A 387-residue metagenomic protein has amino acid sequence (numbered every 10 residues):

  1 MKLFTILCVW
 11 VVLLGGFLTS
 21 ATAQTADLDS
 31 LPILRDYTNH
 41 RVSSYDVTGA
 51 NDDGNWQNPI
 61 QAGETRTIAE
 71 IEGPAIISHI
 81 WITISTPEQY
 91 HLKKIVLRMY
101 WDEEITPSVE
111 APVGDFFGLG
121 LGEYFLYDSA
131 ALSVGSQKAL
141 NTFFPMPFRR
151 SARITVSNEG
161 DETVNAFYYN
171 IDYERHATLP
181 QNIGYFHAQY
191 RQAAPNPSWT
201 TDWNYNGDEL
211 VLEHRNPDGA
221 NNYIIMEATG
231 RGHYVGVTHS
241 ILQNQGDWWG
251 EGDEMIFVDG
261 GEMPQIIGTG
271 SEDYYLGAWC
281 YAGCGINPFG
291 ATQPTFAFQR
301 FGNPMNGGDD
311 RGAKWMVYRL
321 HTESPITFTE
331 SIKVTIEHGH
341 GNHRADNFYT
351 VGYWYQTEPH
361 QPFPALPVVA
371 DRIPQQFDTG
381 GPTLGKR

Functional and structural regions predicted by a protein language model:
M1-T5: Positively charged n-region of N-terminal signal peptides that target proteins for export
I6-F17: Bacterial N-terminal signal peptides
L18-A23: Sec/Tat signal peptide C-region and signal peptidase I cleavage site
Q24-R387: Beta-strand-centric surfaces of beta-sandwich/beta-rich domains
